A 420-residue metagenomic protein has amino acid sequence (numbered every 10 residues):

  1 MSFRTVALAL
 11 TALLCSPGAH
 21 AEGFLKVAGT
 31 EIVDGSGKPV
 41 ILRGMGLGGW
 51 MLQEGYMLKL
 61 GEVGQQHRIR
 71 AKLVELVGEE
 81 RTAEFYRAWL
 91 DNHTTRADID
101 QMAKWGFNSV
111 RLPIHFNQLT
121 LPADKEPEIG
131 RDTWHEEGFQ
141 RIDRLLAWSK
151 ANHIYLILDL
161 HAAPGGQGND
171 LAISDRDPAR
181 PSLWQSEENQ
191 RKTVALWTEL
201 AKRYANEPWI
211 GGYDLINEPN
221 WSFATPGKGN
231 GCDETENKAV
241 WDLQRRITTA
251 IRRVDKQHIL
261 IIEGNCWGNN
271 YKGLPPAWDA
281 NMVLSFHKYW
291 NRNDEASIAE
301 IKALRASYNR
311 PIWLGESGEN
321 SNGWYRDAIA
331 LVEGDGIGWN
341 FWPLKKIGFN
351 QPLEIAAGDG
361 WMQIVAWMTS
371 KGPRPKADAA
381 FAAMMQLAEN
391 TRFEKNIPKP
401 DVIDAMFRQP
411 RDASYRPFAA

Functional and structural regions predicted by a protein language model:
M1-A7: Bacterial N-terminal signal peptides that target proteins for export
L8-A12: Hydrophobic helical h-region of N-terminal Sec-dependent signal peptides in bacterial secretory/periplasmic proteins
S16-G18: N-terminal signal peptide c-region/cleavage motif recognized by signal peptidases
H20-V27: Short linear motifs in intrinsically disordered
F24, Q185, R191-K346, Q351-M368: Extracellular glycoside hydrolase catalytic/binding regions
A28-V33, P39-L42, L47-I259, G264-K272: Active-site mouth of glycoside hydrolases
K38-P39, A280: Beta-strand-turn-beta hairpins that frame and shape the catalytic cleft of phosphate-ester-processing enzymes
W324-A420: Aromatic-rich peripheral "rim/lid" segments of glycoside hydrolase catalytic domains that contact and position glycan
